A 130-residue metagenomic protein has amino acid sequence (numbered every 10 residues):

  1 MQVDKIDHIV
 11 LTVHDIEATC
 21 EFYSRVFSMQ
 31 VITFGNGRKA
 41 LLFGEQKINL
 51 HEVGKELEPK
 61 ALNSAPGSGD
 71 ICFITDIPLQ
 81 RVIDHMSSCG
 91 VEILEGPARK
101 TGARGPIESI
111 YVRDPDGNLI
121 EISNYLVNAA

Functional and structural regions predicted by a protein language model:
M1-I6, Q30-I77, R81-R113, Y125-A130: Vicinal oxygen chelate
A18-T19, P78: Short phosphate-engaging motifs
T19-S24, M86, G117: Conserved active-site tyrosine of GNAT-family acetyltransferases
L119-I122: Short glycine-/small-residue motifs
